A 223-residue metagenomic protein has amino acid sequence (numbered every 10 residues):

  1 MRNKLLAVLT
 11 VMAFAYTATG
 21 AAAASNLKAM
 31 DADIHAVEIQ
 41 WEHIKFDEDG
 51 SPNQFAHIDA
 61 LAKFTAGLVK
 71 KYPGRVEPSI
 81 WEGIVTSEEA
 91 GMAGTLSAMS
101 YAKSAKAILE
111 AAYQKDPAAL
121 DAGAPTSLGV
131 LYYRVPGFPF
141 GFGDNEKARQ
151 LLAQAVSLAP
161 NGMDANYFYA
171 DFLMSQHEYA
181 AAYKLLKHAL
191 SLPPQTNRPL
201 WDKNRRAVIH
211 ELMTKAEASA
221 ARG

Functional and structural regions predicted by a protein language model:
A21-K63: N-terminal leader/linker segments that initiate helical-solenoid repeat arrays
V37, E42-S51, E88-S97, L120 (+4 more regions): Short coil/turn linking the two alpha-helices of tandem helical-hairpin repeats
G50-A66, A98-A107, G141-E146, L186: Helix-turn-helix repeat elements of alpha-solenoid scaffolds
P73, P117-A119, P160: Short coil turns that delineate tetratricopeptide repeat
P78, D121-A124, A165, P199: TPR alpha-solenoid repeat register
K106-Y113, G143-K147, Y179-T196: TPR/TPR-like (Sel1-like) alpha-helical repeat modules
S175, K184-L185, S191-G223: Terminal, low-structured helical/coil segments at or just beyond the last alpha-helical repeat
